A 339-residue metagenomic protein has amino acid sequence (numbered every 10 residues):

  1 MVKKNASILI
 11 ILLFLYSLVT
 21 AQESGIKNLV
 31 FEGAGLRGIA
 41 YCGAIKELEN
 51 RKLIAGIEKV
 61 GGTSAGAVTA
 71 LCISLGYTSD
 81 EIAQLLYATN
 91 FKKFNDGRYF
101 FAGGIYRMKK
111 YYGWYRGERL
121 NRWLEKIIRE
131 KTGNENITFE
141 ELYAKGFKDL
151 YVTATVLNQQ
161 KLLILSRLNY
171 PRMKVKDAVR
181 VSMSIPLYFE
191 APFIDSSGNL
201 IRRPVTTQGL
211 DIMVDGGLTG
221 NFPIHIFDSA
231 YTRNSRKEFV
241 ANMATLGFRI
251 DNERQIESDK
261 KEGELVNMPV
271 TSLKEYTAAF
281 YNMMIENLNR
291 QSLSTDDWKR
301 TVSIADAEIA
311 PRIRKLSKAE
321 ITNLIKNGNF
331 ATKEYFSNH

Functional and structural regions predicted by a protein language model:
M1-S24: Bacterial Sec-dependent N-terminal signal peptides
A21-V60, L71-H339: Patatin-like phospholipase
G62, G66: Gly/Ala-rich beta-loop-alpha elbow adjacent to hydrolase catalytic centers
